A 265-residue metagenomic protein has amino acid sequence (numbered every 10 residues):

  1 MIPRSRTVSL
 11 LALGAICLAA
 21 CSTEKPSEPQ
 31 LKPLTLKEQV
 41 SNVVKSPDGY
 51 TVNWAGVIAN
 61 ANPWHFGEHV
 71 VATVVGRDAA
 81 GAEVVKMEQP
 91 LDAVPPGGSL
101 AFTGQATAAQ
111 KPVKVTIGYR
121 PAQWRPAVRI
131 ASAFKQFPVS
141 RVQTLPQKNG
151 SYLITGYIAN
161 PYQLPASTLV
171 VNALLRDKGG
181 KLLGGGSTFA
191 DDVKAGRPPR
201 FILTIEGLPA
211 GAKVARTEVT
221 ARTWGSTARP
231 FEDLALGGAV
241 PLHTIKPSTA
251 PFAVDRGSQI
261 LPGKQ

Functional and structural regions predicted by a protein language model:
M1-L10: Bacterial N-terminal signal peptides that target proteins for export
C17-A20: C-terminal motif of bacterial Sec signal peptides marking the signal peptidase cleavage site
S22-E24: Bacterial signal peptide processing site
E28-D48: Post-signal peptide N-terminal segment of mature Sec-exported envelope proteins
T35-L36, F66-H69, R77-E88, Q136-P138 (+1 more regions): Short beta-strand and strand-turn-strand segments in soluble, beta-rich domains
W54-I58, N62-P63, W124-G186, K264: Surface-exposed interaction/gating patches
E83-Q110, L183-A210: Intrinsically disordered, low-complexity Pro/Gly/Ser/Thr-rich segments with frequent PxxP/GP/PP motifs and embedded
T107-P146, G207-Q265: Terminal connector regions
